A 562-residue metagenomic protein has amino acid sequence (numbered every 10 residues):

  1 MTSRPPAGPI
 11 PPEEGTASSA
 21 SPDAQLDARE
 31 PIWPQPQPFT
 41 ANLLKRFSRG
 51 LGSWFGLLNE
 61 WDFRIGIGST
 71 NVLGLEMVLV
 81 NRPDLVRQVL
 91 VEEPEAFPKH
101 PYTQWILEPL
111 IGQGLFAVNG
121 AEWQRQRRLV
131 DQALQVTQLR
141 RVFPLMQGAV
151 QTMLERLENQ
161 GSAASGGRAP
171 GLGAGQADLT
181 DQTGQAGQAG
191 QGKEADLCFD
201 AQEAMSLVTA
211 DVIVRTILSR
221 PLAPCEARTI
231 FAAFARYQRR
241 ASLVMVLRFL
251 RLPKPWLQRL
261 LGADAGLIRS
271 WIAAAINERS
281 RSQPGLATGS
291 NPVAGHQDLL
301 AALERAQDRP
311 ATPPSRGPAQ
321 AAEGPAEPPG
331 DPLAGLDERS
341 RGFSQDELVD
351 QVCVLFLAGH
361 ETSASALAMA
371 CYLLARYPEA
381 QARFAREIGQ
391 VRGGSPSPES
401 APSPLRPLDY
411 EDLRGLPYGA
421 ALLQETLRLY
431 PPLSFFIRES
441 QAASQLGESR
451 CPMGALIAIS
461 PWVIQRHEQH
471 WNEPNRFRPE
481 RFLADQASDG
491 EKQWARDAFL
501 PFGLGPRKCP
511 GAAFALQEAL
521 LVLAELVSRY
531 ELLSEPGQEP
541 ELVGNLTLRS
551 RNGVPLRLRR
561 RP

Functional and structural regions predicted by a protein language model:
T2-R125, P144-T152, P224, A263-D264 (+2 more regions): N-terminal membrane-proximal hinge/A-helix region immediately C-terminal to the signal-anchor transmembrane segment
S3-E14, V150-L154, E203, I230-Y237 (+4 more regions): Cytochrome P450 proximal C-terminal region
G8-P12, D23-W33, K99-Q104, E122 (+3 more regions): Cytochrome P450 heme-thiolate monooxygenase catalytic core
L44-I65, L405-G447: Conserved cytochrome P450 K-helix E-x-x-R motif and the immediately C-terminal K′/meander segment
T362-E387, A513-S528: Cytochrome P450 catalytic-core helices
I459-D489: Conserved cytochrome P450 K-helix/beta-meander segment immediately N-terminal to the heme-binding cysteine loop
